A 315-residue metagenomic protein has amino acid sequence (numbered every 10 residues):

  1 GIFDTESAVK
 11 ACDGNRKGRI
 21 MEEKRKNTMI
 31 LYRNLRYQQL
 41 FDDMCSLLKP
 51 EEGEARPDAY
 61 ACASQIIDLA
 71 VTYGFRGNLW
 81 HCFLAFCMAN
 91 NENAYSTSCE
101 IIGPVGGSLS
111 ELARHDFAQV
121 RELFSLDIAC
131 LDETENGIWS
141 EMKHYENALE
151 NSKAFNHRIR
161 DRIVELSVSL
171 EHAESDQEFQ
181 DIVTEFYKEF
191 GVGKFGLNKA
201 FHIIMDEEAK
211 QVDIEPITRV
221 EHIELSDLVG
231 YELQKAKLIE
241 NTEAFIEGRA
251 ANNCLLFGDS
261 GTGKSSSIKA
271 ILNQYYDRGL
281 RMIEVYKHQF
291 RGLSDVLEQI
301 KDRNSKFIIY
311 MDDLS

Functional and structural regions predicted by a protein language model:
M21-V229, L233: AAA+ P-loop ATPase mechanoenzymes
E221-N252: Pre-Walker A (pre-P-loop) alpha-helix and adjacent loop at the N terminus of AAA/AAA+ ATPase modules, a conserved
A251-S267: Walker A/P-loop nucleotide-binding motif
A270: Active-site signature of alpha/beta-hydrolase-fold catalytic machinery across serine- and Asp/Cys-nucleophile hydrolases
Q274-N304: AAA+/P-loop NTPase substrate/partner-engagement loops
I283, I309-Y310: Hydrophobic positions in the central parallel beta-sheet of the AAA+
D312-L314: Walker B catalytic acidic pair
